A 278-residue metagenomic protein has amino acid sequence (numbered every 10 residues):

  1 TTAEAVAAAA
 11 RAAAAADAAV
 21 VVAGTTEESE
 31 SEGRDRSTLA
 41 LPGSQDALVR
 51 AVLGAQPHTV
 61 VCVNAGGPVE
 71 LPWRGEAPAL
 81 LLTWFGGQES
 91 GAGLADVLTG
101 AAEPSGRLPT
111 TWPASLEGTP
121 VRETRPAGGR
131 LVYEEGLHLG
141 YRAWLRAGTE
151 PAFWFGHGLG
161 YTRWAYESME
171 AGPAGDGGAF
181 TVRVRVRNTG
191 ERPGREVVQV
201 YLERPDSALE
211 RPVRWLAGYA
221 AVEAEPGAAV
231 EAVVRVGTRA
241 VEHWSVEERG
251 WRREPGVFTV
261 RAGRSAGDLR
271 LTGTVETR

Functional and structural regions predicted by a protein language model:
T1-R278: C-terminal non-catalytic regions of proteins with extracellular/luminal or membrane-system context
